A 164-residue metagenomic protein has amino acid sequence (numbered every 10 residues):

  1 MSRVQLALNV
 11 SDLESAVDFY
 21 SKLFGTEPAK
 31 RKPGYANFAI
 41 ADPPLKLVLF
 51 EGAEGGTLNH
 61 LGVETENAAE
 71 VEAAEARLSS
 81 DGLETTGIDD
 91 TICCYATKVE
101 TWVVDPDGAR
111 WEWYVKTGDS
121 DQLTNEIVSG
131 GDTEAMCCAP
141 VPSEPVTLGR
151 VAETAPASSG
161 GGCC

Functional and structural regions predicted by a protein language model:
M1-E14, P44, H60-L61, S120-C164: N-terminal beta-strand motif that seeds the catalytic metal site of vicinal oxygen chelate
M1-K46: Core segments of cupin and vicinal oxygen chelate
S11, F50-G52, E66: Residue-level recognition of strand-loop junctions within catalytic nucleotide-signaling folds
L13, G62-R110, T117-D121: Vicinal oxygen chelate
K32-Y35, G55-T57, C94-V99: Short acidic/glycine-enriched loop/turn segments that link adjacent beta-strands
A41-D42, T97-T101, V128-S129: Short secondary-structure transition/capping segments
K46-F50, E112: Conserved beta-strand in the GNAT
E51-G55, G118: A short, sequence-level motif marking secondary-structure junctions
